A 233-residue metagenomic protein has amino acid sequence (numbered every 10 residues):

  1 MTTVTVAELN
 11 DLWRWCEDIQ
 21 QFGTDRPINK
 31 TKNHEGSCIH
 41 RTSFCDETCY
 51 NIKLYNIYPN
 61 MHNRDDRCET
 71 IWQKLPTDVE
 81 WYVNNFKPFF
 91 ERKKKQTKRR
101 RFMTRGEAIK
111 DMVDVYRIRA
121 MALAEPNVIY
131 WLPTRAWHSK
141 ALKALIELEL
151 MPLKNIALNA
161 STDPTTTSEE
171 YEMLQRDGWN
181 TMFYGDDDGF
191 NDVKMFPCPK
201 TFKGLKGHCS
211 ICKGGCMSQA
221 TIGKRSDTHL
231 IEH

Functional and structural regions predicted by a protein language model:
M1-H233: Class I S-adenosyl-L-methionine
